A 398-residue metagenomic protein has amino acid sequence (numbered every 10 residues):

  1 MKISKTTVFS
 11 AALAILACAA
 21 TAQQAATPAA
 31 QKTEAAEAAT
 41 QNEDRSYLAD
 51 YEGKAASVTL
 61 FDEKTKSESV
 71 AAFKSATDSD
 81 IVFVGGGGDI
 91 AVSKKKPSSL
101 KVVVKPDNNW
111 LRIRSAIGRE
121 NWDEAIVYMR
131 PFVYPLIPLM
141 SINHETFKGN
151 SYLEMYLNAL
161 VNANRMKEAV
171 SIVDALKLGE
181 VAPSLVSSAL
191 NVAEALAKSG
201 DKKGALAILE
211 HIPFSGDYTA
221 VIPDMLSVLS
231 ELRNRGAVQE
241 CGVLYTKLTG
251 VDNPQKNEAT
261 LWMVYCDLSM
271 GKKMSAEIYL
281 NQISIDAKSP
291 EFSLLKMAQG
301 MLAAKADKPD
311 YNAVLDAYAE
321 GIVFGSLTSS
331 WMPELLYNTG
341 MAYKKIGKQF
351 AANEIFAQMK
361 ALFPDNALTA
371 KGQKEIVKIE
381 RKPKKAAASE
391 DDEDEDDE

Functional and structural regions predicted by a protein language model:
M1-F9: Bacterial N-terminal signal peptides that target proteins for export
S10-A17: Bacterial N-terminal signal peptides
C18-A22: Sec/Tat signal peptide C-region and signal peptidase I cleavage site
Q23-H211, P223, G250, N281-P290 (+2 more regions): Compositionally biased alpha-helical segments
P106-N108, L157-V170, A195-A207, E231-C241 (+5 more regions): Alpha-helical linker/edge segments of TPR/alpha-solenoid repeat scaffolds and analogous pre-/post-domain helices
S141-N162, S184-K198, V221-N234, E258-S269 (+3 more regions): TPR/TPR-like alpha-solenoid helical repeat scaffolds
L226-A306, E320: Extended amphipathic alpha-helical interaction segments
A319, K344-A367: TPR/TPR-like (Sel1-like) alpha-helical repeat modules
